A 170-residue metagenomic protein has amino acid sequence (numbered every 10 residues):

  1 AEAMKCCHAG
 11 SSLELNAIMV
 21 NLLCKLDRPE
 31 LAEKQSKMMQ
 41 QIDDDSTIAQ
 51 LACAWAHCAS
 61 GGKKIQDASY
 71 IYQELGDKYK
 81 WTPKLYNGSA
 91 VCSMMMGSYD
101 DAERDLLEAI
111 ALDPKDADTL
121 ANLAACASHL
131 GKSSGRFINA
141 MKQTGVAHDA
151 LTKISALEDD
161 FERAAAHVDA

Functional and structural regions predicted by a protein language model:
M4-L13, S36-D45, A59, Y70-W81 (+2 more regions): Solenoid-like repeat scaffolds
E14, L31, I48-L51, K84 (+1 more regions): Start-of-helix register in tetratricopeptide repeats
A17, L51-C53, N87-G88, M94 (+1 more regions): TPR/TPR-like alpha-solenoid signature
N21, W55-H57, V91, A125: Residue-level recognition of tetratricopeptide repeat
L26, S60-G62, M96, L130-G131: Structural motif corresponding to the intra-repeat A-B loop/turn of tetratricopeptide repeats
Y70, K78-A102: Long, repeat-rich segments with strong aromatic
S133-A170: Terminal, low-structured helical/coil segments at or just beyond the last alpha-helical repeat
